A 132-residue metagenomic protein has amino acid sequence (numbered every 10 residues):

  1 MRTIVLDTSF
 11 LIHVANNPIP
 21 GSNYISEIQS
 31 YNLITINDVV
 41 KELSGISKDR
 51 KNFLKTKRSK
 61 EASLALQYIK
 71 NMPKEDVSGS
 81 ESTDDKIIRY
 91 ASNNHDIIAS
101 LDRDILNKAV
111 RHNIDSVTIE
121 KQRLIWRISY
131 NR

Functional and structural regions predicted by a protein language model:
M1-S22: Metal-dependent nucleic-acid phosphoesterase active-site entry motif
M1-T3, S30, H95: A general structural motif
G21-Y24, D115-S116: Glycine-rich, phosphate-binding/catalytic loops in enzymes
I25-Q29: Short, conserved loop/helix-junction motifs that constitute active-site signature segments in enzyme catalytic cores
L33-D38: Short internal beta-strands
V39-R132: Nuclease catalytic cores that cleave nucleic-acid phosphodiester bonds, predominantly acidic two-metal-ion
